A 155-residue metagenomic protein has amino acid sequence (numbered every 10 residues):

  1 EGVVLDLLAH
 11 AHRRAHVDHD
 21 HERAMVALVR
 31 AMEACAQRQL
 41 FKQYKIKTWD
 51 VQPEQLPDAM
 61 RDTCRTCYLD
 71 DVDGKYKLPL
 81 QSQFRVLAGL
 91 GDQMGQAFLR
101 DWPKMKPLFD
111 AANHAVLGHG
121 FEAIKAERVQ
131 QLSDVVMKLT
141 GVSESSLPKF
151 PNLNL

Functional and structural regions predicted by a protein language model:
E1-G2, R100: TPR-adjacent "capping" and linker segments in tetratricopeptide-repeat scaffold/adaptor proteins
G2-V86, P151-N152: Amphipathic alpha-helical interface elements
G91-L155: Charge-enriched, short contiguous segments at helix-coil
